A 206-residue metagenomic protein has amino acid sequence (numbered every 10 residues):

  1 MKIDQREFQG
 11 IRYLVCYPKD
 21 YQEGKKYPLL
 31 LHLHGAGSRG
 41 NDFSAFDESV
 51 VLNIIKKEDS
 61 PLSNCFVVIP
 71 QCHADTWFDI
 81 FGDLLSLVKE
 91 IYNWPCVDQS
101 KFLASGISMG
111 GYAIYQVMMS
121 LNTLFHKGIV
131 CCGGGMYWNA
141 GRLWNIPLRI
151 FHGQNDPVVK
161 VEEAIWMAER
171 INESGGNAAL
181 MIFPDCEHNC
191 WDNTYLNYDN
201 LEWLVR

Functional and structural regions predicted by a protein language model:
M1-L29, C65, S105-I107, Y112 (+6 more regions): A domain-start/cap signature at the N-terminus of enzymes
Y21-K25, H73-S108: Gly/Ser-rich "nucleophile elbow"/oxyanion-hole loop immediately N-terminal to the catalytic nucleophile in hydrolases
L29, L33-L84: Active-site machinery of serine-nucleophile hydrolases
H32-G40, Y92-P95, I107, I114-M119 (+4 more regions): Cell-envelope and extracellular/periplasmic
F46-D59, S86, C132-A140, E162 (+1 more regions): Alpha-helical scaffolding within the catalytic cores of extracellular/periplasmic polymer-degrading hydrolases
S63, L143-L148: Short, proline-enriched alpha-helix->beta-strand connector loops that line the catalytic pocket of alpha/beta-hydrolase
K89-C96, S100-W144: Primarily recognizes the serine-hydrolase "nucleophile elbow" in alpha/beta-hydrolase and SGNH/GDSL folds
C131, W138, P147-F151, N155-R206: C-terminal catalytic histidine-bearing segment of alpha/beta-hydrolase fold enzymes
